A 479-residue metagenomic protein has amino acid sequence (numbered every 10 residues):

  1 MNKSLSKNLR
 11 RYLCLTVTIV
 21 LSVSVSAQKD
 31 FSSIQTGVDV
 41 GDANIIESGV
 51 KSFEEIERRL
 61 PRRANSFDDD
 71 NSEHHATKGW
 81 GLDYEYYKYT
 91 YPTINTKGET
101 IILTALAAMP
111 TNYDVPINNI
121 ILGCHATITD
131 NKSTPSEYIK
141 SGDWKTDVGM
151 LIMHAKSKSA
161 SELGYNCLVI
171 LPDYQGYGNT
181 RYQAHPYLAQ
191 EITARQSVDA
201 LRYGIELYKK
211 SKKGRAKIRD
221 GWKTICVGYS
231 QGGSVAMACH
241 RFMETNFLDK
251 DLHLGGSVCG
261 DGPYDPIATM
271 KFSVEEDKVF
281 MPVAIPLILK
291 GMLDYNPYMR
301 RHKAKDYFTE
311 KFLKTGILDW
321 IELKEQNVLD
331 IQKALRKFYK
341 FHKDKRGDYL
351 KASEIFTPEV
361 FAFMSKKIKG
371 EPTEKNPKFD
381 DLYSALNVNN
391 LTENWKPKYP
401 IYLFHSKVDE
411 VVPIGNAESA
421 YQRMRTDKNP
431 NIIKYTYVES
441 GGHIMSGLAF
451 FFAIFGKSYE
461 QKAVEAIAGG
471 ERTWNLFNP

Functional and structural regions predicted by a protein language model:
Q28-D114: Catalytic-loop region of hydrolases
T96-T104, A108-E162: Short, surface-exposed "cap/lid" segments of acyl-processing enzymes
G149, Y187-S211: Alpha/beta-hydrolase active-site loop
C239, Y399-P400, P413-M424: Short alpha-helix in the alpha/beta-hydrolase fold that links the catalytic acid
G260-N394: Accessory cap/linker subdomain of secreted extracellular hydrolases
P266, K407-V412: Acidic catalytic loop of the alpha/beta-hydrolase fold
K271, K378, Y383-L386, V411 (+2 more regions): C-terminal catalytic histidine-bearing segment of alpha/beta-hydrolase fold enzymes
P397, Y402-D409: Short beta-strand/loop motif that positions the catalytic acidic residue of the alpha/beta-hydrolase fold
